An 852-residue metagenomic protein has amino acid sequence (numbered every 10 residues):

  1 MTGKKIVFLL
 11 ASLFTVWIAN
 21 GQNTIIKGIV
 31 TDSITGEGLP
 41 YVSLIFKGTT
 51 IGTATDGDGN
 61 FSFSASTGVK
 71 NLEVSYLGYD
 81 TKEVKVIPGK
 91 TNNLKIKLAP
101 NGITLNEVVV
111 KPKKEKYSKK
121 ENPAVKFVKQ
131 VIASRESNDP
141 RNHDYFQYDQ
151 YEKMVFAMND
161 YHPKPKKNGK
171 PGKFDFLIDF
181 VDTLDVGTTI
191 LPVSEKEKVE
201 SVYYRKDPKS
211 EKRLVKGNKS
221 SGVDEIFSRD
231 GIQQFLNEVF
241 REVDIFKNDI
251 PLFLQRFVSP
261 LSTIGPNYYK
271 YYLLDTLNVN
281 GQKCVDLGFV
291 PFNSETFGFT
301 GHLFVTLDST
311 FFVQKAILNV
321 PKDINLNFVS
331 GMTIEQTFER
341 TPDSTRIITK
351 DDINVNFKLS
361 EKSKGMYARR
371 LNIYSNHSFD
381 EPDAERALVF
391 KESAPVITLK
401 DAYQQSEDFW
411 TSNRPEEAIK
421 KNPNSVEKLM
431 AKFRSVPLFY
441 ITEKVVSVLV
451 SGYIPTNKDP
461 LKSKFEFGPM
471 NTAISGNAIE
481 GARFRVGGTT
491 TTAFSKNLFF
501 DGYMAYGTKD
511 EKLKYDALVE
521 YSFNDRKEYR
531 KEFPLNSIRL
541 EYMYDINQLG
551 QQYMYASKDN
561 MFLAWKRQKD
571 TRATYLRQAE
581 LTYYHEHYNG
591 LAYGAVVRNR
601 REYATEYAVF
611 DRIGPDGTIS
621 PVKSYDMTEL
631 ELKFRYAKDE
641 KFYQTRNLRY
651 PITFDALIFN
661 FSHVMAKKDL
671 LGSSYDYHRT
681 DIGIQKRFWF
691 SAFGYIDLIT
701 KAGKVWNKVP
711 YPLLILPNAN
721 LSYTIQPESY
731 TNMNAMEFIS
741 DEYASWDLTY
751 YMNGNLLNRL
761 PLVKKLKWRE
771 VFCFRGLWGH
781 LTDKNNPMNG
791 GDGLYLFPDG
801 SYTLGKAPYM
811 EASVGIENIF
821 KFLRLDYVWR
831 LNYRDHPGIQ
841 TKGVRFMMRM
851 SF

Functional and structural regions predicted by a protein language model:
M1-I29, L44, G102-P112, I696-T700 (+2 more regions): Bacterial Sec-dependent N-terminal signal peptides
T24-I26, S33-G48, T67: Short, ordered, surface-exposed loop/turn motifs in non-cytosolic proteins
I26-D32, G59, I96: A short, amphipathic beta-strand motif
T31, S43-I45, S75-Y79, N93-P140: Short, acidic, small-residue-rich periplasmic hinge/interaction motif at the N-terminus of Gram-negative outer-membrane
T49-N60: Short, acidic Ser/Thr/Gly-rich low-complexity loop/linker segments typical of extracellular and cell-surface proteins
T53-A54, D80-N93: Structured interaction patches on ligand/partner-binding surfaces of diverse proteins
G102, K114-C284, V290-G298, S360-G468 (+6 more regions): Structured extracytoplasmic
P251, Q255-F257, K391-F852: Exposed, low-structure sequence patches enriched in small/polar residues
